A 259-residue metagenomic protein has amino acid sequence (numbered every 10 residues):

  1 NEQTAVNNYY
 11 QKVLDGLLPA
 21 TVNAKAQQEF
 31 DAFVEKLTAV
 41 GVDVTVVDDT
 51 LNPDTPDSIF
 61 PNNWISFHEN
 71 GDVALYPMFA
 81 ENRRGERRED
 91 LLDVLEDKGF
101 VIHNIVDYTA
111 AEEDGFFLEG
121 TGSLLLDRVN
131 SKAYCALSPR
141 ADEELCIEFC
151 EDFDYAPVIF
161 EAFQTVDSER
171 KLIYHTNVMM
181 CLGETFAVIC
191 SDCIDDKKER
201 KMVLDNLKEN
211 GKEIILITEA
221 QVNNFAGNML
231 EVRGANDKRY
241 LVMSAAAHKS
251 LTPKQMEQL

Functional and structural regions predicted by a protein language model:
N1-L259: The feature marks the mature, well-folded catalytic cores of soluble enzymes
